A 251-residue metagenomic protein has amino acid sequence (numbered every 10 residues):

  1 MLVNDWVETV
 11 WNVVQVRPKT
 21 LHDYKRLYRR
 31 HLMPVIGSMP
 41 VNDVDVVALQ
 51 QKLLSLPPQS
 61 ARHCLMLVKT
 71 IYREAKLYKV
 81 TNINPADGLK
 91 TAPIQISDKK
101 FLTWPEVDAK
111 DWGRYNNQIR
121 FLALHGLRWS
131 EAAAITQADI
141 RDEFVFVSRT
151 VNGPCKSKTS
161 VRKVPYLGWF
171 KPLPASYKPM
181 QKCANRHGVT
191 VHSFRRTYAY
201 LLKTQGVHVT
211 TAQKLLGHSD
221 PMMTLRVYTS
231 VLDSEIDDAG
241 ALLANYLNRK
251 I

Functional and structural regions predicted by a protein language model:
M1-W6, P40, T136: Short, structural beta-strand-to-alpha-helix junction motif
W11-R73, Y78-V80, I96, A175-K182 (+1 more regions): N-terminal core-binding DNA-recognition domain of tyrosine site-specific recombinases/integrases
P58-M66, L77-A133, R195, Y246: Basic, Lys/Arg- and aromatic-enriched nucleic-acid-binding interface segment
G88-I94, A134-W169: Conserved tyrosine-mediated DNA breakage-rejoining catalytic core shared by Y-recombinases
W112-N116, H125, Y177-M222: Short, basic (Lys/Arg/His-rich) helix/loop patches that form interaction surfaces in the mid-to-C-terminal regions
V151, L216-A241: Catalytic-site neighborhood detector that most strongly recognizes the C-terminal catalytic loop/helix of tyrosine
A241-L247: Short, basic, alpha-helical segments at the C-terminal edge of helix-turn-helix-like DNA-binding modules
